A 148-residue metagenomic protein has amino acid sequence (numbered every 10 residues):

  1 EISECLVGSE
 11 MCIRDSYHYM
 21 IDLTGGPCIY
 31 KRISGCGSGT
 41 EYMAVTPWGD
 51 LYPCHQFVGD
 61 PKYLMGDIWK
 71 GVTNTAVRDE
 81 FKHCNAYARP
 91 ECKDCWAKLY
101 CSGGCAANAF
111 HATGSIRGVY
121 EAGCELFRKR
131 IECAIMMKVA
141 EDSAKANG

Functional and structural regions predicted by a protein language model:
E1-I13: Single conserved hydrophobic/aromatic residue that forms the stacking wall/gate of nucleotide- or nucleobase-binding
R14-G26, Q56-K62: Flexible glycine/acidic-rich beta-alpha junction loops that bind and position SAM and/or redox cofactors in anaerobic
C28-R32: Short, flexible cytosolic linker that couples an ABC transmembrane/permease module to its adjacent nucleotide-binding
C36-G39: Short, small/polar residue-rich loop motifs at catalytic or cofactor-binding pockets
T46: Short, acidic, Ser/Thr-enriched surface-loop or helix-capping motifs
L51, V58-G148: Flexible mid-to-C-terminal extensions adjoining Fe-S/redox cofactors in radical SAM and related proteins
